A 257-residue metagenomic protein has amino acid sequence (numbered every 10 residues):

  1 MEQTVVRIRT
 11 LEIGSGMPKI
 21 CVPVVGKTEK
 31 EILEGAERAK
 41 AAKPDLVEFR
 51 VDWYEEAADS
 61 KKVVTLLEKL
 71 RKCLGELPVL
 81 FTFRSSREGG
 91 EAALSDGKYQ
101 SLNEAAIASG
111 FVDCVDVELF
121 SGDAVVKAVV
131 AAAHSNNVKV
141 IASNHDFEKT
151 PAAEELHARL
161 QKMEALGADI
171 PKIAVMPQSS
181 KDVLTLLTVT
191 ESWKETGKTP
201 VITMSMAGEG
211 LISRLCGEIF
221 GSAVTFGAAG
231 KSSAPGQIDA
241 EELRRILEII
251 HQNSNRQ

Functional and structural regions predicted by a protein language model:
M1-R7, V63, T185-L186, A207-G208: Short amphipathic alpha-helical surface micro-motifs
M1-R9, Q252-Q257: Short, Lys/Arg-enriched, disordered terminal segments
E2-T4, G16-S135, H145-K149: Active-site beta->alpha loop and helix N-cap motifs at the rims of alpha/beta catalytic domains
R9-S15: Short boundary motifs at domain starts and secondary-structure transition points
E104, C114, L119-Q257: Catalytic alpha/beta core domains of metabolic enzymes, predominantly
